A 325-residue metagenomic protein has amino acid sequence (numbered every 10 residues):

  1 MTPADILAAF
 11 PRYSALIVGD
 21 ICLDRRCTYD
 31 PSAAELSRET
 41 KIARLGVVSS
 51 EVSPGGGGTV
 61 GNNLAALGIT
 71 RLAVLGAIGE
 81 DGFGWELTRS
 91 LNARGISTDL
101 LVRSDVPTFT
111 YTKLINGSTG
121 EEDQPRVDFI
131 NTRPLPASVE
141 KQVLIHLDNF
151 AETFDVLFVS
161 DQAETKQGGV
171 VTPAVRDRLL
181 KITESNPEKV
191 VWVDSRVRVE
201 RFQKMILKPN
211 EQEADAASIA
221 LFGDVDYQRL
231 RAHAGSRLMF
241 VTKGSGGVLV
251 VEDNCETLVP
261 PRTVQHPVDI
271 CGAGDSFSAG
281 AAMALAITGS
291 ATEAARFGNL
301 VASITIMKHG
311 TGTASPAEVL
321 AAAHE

Functional and structural regions predicted by a protein language model:
M1-A73, P260-V268: Glycine-rich phosphate/adenosyl-contacting loop at the front of the ribokinase-like
S14-A15, D155-V156, I206, L238: Structural motif
D20-I21, Q162, S276: Active-site metal-binding loops of divalent metal-dependent hydrolases
A73-R94: A glycine-rich beta-to-alpha transition motif near the start of alpha/beta enzyme domains, typified by
L100-V106, Y111-A151: Conserved phosphate-binding/catalytic loop of the ribokinase/pfkB sugar-kinase fold
T153-G168: Short acidic, glycine-rich surface-loop motifs adjacent to enzyme active sites
E164-T257: Conserved phosphate/ATP/ADP-binding segment of small-molecule kinases
G235-L238, R262-E325: Conserved post-catalytic alpha-helical subdomain immediately downstream of the catalytic base and nucleotide-binding
